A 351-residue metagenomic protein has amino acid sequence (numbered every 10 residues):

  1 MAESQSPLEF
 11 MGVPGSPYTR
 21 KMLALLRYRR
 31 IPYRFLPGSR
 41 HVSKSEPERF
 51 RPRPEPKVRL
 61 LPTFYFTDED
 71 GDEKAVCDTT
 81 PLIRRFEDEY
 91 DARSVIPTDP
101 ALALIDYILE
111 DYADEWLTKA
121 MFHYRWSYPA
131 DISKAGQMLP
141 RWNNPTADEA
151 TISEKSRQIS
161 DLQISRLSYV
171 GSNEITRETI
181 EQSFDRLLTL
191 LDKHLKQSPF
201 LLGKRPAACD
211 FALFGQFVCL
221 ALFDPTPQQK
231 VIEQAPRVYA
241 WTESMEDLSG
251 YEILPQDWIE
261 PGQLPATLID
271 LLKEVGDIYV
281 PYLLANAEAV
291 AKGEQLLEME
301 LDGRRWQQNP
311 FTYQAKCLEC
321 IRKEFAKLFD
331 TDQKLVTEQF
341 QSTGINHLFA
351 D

Functional and structural regions predicted by a protein language model:
M1-A150, L201, A221-L222, E274-D351: GST-like domain detector, emphasizing the conserved glutathione-binding G-site in the N-terminal thioredoxin-like
Y18, M22, I180-L187, L191-H194 (+4 more regions): Alpha-helical packing segments of well-folded alpha/beta enzyme cores
R85, I159-L162, S183-L190: Amphipathic, well-ordered alpha-helical segments in soluble domains
E87-S94, V170-I175, Q197-L202, D224-K230: Inter-helical turn/loop segments and adjacent helix faces that build the functional surface of alpha-helical bundle
S127, D131-E181: Divalent-metal (Mg2+/Mn2+/Ca2+)-assisted nucleotide/phosphate chemistry catalytic cores
L167-G203: Short N-terminal edge-element motif at the start of the domain
L201-A221: GST superfamily/GST-like fold recognition
F214-R305: Active-site/pore-lining binding-face segments in mid-to-C-terminal subdomains
